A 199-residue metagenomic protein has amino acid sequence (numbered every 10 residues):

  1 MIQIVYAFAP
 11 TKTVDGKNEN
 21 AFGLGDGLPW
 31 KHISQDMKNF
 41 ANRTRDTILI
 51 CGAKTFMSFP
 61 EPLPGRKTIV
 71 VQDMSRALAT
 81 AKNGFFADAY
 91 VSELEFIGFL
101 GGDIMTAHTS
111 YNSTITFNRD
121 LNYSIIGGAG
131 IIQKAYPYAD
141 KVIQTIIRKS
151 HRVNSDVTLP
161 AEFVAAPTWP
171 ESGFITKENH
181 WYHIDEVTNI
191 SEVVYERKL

Functional and structural regions predicted by a protein language model:
M1-L199: Enzymes that bind and transform nitrogen-containing heteroaromatic metabolites
